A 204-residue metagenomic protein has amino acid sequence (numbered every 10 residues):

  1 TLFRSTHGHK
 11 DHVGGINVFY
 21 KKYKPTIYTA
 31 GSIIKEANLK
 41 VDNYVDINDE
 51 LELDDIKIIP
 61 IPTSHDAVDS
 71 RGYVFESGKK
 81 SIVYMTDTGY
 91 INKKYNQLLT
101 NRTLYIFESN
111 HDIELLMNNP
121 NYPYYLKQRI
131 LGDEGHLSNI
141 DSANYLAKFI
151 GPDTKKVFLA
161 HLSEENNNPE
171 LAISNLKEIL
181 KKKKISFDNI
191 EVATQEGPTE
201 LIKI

Functional and structural regions predicted by a protein language model:
T1-L2: Short, small-residue-biased leader/transition segments that mark boundaries at the very start of proteins
T6-H9, V13-A67: Glycine/small-residue-rich loop that forms an oxyanion/phosphate-binding "nest" at active or ligand-binding sites
G8, S32, T63-D66, T86-Y90 (+2 more regions): Active-site metal-binding loops of divalent metal-dependent hydrolases
V13-I16, N38-L39, S70, K94-Y95 (+3 more regions): Short glycine-/acidic-enriched loop or helix-start segments at secondary-structure transitions that form or flank
K22-T26, S81-I82, D188-N189: Short active-site oxyanion
D46-L104, I202-I204: Core dinuclear metal-dependent hydrolase active-site scaffold
K93-V192: Cap/insert and terminal regions of metallo-dependent hydrolase folds
D188-I204: Short, basic/aromatic-enriched C-terminal tail that caps enzymatic domains
